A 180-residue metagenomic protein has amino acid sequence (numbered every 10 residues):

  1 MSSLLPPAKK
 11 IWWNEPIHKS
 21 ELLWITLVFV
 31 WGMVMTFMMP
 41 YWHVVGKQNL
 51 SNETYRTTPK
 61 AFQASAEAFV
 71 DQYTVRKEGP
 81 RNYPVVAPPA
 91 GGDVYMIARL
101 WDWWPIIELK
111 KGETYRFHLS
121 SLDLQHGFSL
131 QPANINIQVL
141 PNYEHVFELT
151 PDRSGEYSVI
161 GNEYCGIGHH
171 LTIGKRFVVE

Functional and structural regions predicted by a protein language model:
M1-W101: Extracytoplasmic entry segments of secretory-pathway proteins
H18, H43, N49, Y55 (+4 more regions): Histidine (H) residue identity feature
V28-Q48, A64-S65, I137-E180: Extracellular/periplasmic metallocenter environments
G92, E113, L124, T172-I173: Residues that flank catalytic or metal-binding motifs in active/ligand-binding sites
M96, F117, G161: Divalent metal-coordination and catalytic microenvironments
W101, A133-I135, Y164: Residue-level signature for short turns and capping positions that connect secondary-structure elements
D102-P105, R176: Generic preference for hydrophobic/aromatic residues in regular secondary structure cores
I106-K110, T114-S158: Membrane-embedded segments
